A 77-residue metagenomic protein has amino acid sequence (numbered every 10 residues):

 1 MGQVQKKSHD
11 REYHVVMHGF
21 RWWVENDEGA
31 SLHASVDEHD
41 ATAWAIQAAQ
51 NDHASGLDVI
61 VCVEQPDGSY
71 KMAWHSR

Functional and structural regions predicted by a protein language model:
M1-D10, D52: Short, solvent-exposed secondary-structure boundary motifs
K6-S31: Short aromatic-glycine-(Arg/Gly/Cys) micro-motifs in beta-strand/loop hairpins
Y13-M17, D37, D67: Intrinsically disordered, low-complexity regions enriched in Ser/Pro/Gly/Gln/His and often acidic
R21, V36-T42, H75-R77: A short, sequence-level motif marking secondary-structure junctions
L32-V36, E64: Intrinsically disordered, low-complexity proline/glycine-rich segments
V36-A54, D58: A short, charged, amphipathic alpha-helix used as a generic interaction element across diverse proteins
A54-R77: Short, mixed-charge low-complexity intrinsically disordered segments
